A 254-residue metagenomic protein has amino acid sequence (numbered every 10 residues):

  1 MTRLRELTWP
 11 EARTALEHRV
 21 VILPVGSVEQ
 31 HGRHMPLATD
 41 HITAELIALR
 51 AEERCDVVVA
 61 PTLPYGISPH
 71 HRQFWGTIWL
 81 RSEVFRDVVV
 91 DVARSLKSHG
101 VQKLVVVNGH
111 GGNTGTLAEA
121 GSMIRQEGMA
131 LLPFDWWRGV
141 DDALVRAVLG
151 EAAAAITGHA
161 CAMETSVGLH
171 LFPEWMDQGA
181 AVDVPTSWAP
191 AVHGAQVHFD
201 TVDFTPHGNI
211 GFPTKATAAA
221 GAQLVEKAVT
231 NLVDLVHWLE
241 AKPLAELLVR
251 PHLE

Functional and structural regions predicted by a protein language model:
M1-V105, G111-E254: Extended, histidine- and acidic-residue-enriched regions that form the cofactor-binding/catalytic faces
